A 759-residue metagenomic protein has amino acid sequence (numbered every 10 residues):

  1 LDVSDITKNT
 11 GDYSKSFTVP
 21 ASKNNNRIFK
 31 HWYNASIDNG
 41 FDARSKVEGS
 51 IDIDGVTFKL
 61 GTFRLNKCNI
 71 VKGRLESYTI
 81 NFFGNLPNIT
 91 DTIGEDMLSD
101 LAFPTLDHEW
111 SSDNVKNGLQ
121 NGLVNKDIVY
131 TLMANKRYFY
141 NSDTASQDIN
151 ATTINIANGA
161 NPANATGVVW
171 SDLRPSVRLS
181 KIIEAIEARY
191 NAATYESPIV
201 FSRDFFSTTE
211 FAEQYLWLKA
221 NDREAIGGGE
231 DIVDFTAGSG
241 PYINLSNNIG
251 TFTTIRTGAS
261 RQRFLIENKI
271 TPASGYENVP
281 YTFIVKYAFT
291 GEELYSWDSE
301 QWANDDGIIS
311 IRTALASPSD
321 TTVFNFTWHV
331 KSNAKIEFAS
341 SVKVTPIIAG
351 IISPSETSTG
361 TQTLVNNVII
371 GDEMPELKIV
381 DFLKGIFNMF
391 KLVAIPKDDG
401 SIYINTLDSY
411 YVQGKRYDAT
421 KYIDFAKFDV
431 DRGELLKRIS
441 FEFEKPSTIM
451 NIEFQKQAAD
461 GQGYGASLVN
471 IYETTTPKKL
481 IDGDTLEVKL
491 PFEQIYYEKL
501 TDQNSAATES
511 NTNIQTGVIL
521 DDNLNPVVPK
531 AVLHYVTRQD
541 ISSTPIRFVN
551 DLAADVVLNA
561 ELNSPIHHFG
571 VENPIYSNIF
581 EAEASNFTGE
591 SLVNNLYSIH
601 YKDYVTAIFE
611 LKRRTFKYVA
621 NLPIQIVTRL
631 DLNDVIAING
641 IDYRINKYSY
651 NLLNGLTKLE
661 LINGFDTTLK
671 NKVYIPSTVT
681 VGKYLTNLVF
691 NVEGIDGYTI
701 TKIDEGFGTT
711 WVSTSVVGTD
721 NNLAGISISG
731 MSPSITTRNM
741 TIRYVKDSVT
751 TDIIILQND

Functional and structural regions predicted by a protein language model:
L1-G240, N244, F338-V365, I370-M389 (+16 more regions): Polar, S/T/G-rich
K59-K67, I641-N651: Short beta-strand-centered aromatic/proline hotspots
E224-F289, S296-E300, K335-G360: Terminal (often C-terminal
I243-S246, L294-Y295, V673-Y674, G706-L723: Low-complexity "stalk/linker" and mucin-like segments enriched in Ser/Thr/Pro/Ala/Gly
I311-F338: Noncatalytic modules at the cell exterior or secretory-pathway interfaces, chiefly beta-strand-rich lectin/adhesion
N671-F707, I754: Solvent-exposed, low-complexity, repeat-rich "mucin-like" stalks and linkers
N722-T737: Extracellular/luminal low-complexity segments enriched in Ser/Thr/Pro
S734-D747: A short beta-strand micro-motif common to beta-rich folds, especially ectodomain repeats
